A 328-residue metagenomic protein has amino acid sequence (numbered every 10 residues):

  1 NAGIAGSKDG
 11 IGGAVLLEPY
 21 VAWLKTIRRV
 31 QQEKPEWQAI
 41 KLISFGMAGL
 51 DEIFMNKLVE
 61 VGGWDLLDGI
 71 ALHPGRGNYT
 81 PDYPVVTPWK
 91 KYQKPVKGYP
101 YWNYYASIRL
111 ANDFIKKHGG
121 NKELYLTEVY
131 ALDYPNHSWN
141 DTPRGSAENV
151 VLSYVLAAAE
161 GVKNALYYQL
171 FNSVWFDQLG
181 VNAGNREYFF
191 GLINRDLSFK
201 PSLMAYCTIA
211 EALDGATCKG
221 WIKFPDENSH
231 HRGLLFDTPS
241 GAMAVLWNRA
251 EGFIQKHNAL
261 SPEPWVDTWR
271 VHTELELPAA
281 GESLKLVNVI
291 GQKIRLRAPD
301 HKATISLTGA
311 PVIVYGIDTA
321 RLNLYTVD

Functional and structural regions predicted by a protein language model:
N1-A106, P135-L152, N182: Active-site cleft segment of glycoside hydrolase catalytic domains centered on the general acid/base Glu
R28-E36, E60, K116, V155-V162 (+1 more regions): Sec-exported extracytoplasmic/periplasmic mature domains
P35-L42, D65-G69, G119-E123, A159-A165 (+1 more regions): Loop/turn elements at helix/coil->beta-strand transitions in domains of secreted/extracellular proteins
A71-H137, S153-A159, K163-N172, I193 (+1 more regions): Glycoside hydrolase catalytic-domain groove-lining segments
A131-E211, G220-H230, P239: Aromatic/acidic polysaccharide-binding cleft in carbohydrate-active enzymes
F224-A280, I313, T319: Carbohydrate-binding surface patches
S283-V289: Change to "...patches in solvent-exposed regions of secreted, membrane-anchored, or virion-exposed structural
R295-D328: C-terminal beta-strand-rich structural cap/linker in extracellular carbohydrate-active enzymes
